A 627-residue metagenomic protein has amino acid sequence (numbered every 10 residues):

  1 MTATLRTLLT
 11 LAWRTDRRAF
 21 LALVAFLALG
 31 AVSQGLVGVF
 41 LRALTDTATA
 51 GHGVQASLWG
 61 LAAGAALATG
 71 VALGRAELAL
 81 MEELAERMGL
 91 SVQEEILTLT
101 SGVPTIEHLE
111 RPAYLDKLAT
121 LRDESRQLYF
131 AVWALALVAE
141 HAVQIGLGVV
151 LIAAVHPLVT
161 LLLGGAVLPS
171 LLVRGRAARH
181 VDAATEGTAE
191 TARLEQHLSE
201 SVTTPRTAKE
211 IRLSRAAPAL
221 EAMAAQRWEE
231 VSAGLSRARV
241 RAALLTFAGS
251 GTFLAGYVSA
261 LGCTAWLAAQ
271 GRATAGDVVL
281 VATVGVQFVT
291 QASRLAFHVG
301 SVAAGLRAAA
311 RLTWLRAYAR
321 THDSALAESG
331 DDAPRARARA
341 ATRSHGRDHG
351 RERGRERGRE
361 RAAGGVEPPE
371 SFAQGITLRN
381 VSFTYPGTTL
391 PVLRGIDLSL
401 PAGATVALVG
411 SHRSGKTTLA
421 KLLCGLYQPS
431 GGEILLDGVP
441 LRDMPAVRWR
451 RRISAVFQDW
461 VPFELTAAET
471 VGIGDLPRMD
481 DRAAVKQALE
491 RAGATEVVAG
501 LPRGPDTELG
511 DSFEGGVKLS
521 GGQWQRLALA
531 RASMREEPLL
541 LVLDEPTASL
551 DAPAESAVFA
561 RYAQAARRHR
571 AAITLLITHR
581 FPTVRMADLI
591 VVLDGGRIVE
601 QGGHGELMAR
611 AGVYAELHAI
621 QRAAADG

Functional and structural regions predicted by a protein language model:
M1-Q34, L58, E110-G146, E230-A233 (+3 more regions): Membrane-integrated ABC transporters
W13-R14, T120-A131, E190, T203 (+6 more regions): An intracellular "coupling" helix at the cytosolic face of ABC transporter transmembrane type-1 domains
R17-A76, V149-L168, L172-V181, A255-V258 (+2 more regions): Transmembrane helix-loop-helix hairpins at lipid-water interfaces of multipass membrane proteins, especially the type-1
L118, V485, T495-L527, R531 (+3 more regions): ABC-fold ATPase nucleotide-binding domain signature/coupling loops
Q287-Y318, A338: Cytosolic ends of transmembrane helices, especially the final helix of ABC transmembrane type-1 domains
C424: Helix-to-loop junction immediately C-terminal to a conserved catalytic motif
W460-F513, E536-P538, V613-E616: Conserved "ABC signature" C-loop
G500, R570-A572, L576, R580 (+1 more regions): C-terminal portion of ABC ATPase nucleotide-binding domains
